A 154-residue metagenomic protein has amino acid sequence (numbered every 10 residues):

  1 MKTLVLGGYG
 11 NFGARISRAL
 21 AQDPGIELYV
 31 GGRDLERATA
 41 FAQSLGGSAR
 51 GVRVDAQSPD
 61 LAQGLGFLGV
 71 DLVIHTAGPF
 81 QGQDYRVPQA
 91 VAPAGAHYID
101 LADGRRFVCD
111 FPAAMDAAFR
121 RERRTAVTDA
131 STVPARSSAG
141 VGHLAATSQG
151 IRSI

Functional and structural regions predicted by a protein language model:
T3-G25: N-terminal Rossmann NAD(P)H-binding glycine-rich loop of SDR-like oxidoreductase domains
E27-Y29: Short beta-strand element of Class I
G31-L35, D55-A56: N-terminal Rossmann-fold cofactor-binding loop
A49-G51: Hydrophobic/aromatic anchor residues within beta-strands of the central parallel beta-sheet of Rossmann-like
R53-Q83: Conserved Rossmann-fold cofactor-binding substructure of NAD(P)-dependent oxidoreductases
P79, A90-C109: ADP-ribose/adenylate-binding Rossmann-like module
D84, A102-T125: Rossmann-fold NAD(P)-binding glycine/threonine-rich loop
S131-V133, S137-I154: Conserved anion/nucleotide-ligand pocket segment
